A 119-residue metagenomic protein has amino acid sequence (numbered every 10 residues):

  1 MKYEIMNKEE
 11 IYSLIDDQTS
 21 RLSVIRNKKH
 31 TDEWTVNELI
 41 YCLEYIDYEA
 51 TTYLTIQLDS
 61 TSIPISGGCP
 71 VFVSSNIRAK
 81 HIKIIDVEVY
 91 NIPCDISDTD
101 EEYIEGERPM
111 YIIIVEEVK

Functional and structural regions predicted by a protein language model:
M1-E9, E116-K119: Short intrinsically disordered terminal tails
Y3, E33-W34, A50, Y111: Short structural boundary motif marking the start of a folded domain
M6-E10, H30, W34: Alpha-helix boundary/N-cap detector
E10-R21, C42: Charge-rich, solvent-exposed alpha-helical interaction surfaces
T31-Y45: DNA replication sliding-clamp ring fold and its partner-interaction surfaces
Y48-K119: Detector for the mature cores of small, proteolytically processed and post-translationally modified peptide effectors
